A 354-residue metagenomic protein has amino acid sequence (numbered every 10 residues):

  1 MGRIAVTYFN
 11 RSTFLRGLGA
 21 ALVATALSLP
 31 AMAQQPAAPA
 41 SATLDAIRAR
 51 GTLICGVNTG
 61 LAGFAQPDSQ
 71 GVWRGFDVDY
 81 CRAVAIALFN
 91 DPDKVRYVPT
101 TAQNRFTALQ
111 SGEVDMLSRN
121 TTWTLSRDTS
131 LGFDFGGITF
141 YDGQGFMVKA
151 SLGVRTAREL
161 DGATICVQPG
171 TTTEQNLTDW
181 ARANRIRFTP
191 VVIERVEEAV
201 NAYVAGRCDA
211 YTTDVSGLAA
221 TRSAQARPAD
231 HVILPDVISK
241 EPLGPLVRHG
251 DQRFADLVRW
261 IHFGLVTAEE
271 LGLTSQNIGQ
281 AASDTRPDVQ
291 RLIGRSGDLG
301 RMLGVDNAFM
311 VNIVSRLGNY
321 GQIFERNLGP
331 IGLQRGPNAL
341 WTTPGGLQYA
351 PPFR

Functional and structural regions predicted by a protein language model:
R11-L15: N-terminal export leaders
G17-S28: Bacterial N-terminal signal peptides
P36, R82, I86, N90 (+3 more regions): Acidic, polar ligand-binding/catalytic clefts
A37-A38, D79-R82, I86-L88, A150-V154 (+6 more regions): Extended ligand-binding regions for polar small-molecule ligands
A40-S41, V95-T107, P190-A205: Short helix-initiation/N-cap motifs at beta->coil->alpha
T52-G63, W73-L88, T122, D142-E198: Bilobed "Venus flytrap"/periplasmic-binding protein-like clamshell domains and structurally analogous long
L53-I54, P92-D93, Q110-R119, T164-C166 (+1 more regions): Alpha-to-beta junction loops
I293-R354: C-terminal functional modules
